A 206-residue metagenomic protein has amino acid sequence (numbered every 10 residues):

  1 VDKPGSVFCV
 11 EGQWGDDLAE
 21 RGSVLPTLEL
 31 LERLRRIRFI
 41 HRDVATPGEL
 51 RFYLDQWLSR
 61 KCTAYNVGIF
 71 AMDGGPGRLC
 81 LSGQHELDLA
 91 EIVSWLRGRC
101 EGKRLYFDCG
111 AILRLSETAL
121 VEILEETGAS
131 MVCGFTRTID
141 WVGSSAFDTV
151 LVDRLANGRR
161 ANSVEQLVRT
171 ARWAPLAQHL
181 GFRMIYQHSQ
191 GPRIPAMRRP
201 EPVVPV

Functional and structural regions predicted by a protein language model:
V1-V67, L79: A domain-level signal for caspase-like cysteine endopeptidase catalytic cores and their zymogen-processing architecture
G5-G12, Q84-H85, V204-V206: Terminal presequence/propeptide segments associated with secretion/organelle targeting and zymogen/polyprotein
F8-V10, L105-Y106, M131-C133: Hydrophobic/aromatic beta-strand patches that form the interior of the parallel beta-sheet core in alpha/beta enzyme
L18-E20, R78-G83, S116-L120, G143-S145: A short acidic (Asp/Glu
L28, L89-R97, E117-L124, V152: Short amphipathic alpha-helical segments and helix-helix/interface helices
D43-L115: Catalytic-core segments of thiol-dependent peptidases
I112-V206: Active-site-proximal C-terminal subdomain of hydrolase catalytic domains
